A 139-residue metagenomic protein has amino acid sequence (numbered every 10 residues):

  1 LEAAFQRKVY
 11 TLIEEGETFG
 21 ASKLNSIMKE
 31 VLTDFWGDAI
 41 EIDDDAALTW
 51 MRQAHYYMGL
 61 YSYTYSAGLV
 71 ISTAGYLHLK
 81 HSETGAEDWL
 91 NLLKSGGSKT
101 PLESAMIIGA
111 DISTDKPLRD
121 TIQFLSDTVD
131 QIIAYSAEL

Functional and structural regions predicted by a protein language model:
A3-L139: C-terminal, non-catalytic "cap/extension" segments appended to globular domains
